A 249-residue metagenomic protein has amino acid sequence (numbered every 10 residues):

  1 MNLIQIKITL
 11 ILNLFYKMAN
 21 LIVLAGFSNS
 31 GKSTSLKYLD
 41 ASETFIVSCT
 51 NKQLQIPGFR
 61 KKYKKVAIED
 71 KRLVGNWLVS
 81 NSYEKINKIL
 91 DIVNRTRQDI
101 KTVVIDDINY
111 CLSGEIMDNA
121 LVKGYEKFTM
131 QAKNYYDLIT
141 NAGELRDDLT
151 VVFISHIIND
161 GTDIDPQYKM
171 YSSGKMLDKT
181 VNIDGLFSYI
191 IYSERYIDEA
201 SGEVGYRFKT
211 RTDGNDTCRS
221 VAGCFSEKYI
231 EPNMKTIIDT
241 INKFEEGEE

Functional and structural regions predicted by a protein language model:
M1-K17, G247: Short, Lys/Arg-enriched N-terminal segments with co-localized hydrophobic residues within the first ~10-30 amino acids
A19-I92: Conserved P-loop
L24-F27, V47-T50, I105-D106, I154-H156 (+1 more regions): Short His-Asn-centered micro-motif
Y38, Y83-V103, L138-G143: Short amphipathic alpha-helices and their capping/turn segments at secondary-structure boundaries
A41-E43, I100, F187: Short, well-ordered alpha-helix to beta-strand connector turns
T102-V181: P-loop NTPase motor core
V151-Y229: Phosphate-binding/switch region of NTP-binding enzymes
C218-E249: NTP-binding/hydrolysis catalytic cores, primarily Walker-type P-loop NTPases
